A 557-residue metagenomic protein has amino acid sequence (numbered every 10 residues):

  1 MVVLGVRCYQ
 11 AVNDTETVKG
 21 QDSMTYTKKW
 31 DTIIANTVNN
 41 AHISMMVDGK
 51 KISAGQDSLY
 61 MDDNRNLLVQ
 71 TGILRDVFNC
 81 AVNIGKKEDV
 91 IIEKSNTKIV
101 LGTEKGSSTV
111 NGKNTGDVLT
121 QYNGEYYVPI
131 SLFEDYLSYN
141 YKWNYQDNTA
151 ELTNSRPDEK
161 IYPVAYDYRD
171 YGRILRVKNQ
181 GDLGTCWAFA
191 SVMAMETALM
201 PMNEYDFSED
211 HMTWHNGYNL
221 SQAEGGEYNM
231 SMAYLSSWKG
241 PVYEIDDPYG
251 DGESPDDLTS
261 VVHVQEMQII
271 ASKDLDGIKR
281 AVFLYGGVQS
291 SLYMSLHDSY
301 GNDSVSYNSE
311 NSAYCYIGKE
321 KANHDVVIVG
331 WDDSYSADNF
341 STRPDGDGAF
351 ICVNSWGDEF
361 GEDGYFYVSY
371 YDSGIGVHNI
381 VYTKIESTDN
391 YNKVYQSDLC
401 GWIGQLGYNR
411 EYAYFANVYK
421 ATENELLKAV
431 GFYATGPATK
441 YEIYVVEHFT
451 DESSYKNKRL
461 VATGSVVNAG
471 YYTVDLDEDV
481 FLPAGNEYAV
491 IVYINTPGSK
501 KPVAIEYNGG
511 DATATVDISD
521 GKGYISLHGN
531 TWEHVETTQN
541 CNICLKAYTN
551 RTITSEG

Functional and structural regions predicted by a protein language model:
L4-P163: Primary recognition of N-terminal secretory signal peptides and signal-anchoring hydrophobic helices
L74, F133, L460-G464, N542 (+1 more regions): Extracellular/oxidizing-compartment recognition motifs
N148-S155, I380-Y382, L545-A547: Generic detector of short, aliphatic-rich beta-strand segments that form the cores of beta-sheets in diverse domain
R156-K428, Y433-N468, V503-Y507: Catalytic-core signature of thiol
G470-Y472: Short strand-edge motifs at loop-to-beta-strand transitions and within beta-strands of extracellular beta-rich domains
V480-V492: Noncatalytic modules at the cell exterior or secretory-pathway interfaces, chiefly beta-strand-rich lectin/adhesion
V492-G557: Short, surface-exposed beta-strand/loop patches at domain edges that form aromatic-rich interfacial subsites
